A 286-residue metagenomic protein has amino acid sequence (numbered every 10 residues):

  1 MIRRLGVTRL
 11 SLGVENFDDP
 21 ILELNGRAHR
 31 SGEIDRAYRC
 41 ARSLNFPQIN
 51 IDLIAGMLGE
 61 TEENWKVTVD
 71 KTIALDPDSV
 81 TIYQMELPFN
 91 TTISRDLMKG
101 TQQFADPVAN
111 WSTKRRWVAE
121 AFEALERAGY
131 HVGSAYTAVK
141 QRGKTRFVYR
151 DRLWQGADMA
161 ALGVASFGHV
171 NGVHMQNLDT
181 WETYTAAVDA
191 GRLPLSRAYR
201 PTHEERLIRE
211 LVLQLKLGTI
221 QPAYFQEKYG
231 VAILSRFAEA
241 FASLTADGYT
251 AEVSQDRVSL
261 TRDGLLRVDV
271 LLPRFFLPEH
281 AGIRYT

Functional and structural regions predicted by a protein language model:
M1-V231, I283-Y285: C-terminal scaffold of the Radical SAM
G26, S254, L272: Short, flexible helix/strand-to-coil boundary loops that buttress conserved ligand/catalytic motifs in alpha/beta
N64-W65, R236-F237, L271: Residues at alpha-helix caps and immediate loop-helix transition turns in enzyme cores, especially N- and C-cap
V231-T245: Short amphipathic alpha-helical interaction segments
T245-Q255: A short, conserved structural fragment
D256-T261: Minor-groove-contacting beta-hairpin "wing" of winged helix-turn-helix DNA-binding domains
D263-T286: Short, amphipathic alpha-helical interaction segments positioned at domain boundaries
